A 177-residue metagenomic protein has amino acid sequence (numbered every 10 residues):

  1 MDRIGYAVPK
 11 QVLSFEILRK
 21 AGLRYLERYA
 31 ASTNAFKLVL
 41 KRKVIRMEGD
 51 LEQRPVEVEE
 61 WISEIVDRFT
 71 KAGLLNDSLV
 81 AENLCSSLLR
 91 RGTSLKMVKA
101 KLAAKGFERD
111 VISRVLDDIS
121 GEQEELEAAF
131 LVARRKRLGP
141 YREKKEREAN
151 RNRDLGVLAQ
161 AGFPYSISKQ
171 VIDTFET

Functional and structural regions predicted by a protein language model:
M1-T177: An alpha-helical, amphipathic repeat domain used for nucleic-acid recognition, typified by the mTERF helical solenoid
